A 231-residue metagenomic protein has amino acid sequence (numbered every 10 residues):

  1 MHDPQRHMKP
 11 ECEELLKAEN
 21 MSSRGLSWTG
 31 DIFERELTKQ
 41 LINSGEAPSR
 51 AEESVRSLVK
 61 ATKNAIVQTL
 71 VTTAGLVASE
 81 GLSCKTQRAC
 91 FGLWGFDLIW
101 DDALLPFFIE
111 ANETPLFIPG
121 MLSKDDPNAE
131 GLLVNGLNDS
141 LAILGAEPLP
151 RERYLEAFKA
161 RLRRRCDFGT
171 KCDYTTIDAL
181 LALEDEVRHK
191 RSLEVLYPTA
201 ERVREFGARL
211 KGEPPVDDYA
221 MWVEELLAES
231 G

Functional and structural regions predicted by a protein language model:
M1-L93, I99-F107, N112, M121-S123 (+1 more regions): Catalytic core of tubulin tyrosine ligase-like
W100-D101, L105-G231: C-terminal active-site "lid" helix and adjoining low-complexity regulatory extension at the edge of ATP-using catalytic
